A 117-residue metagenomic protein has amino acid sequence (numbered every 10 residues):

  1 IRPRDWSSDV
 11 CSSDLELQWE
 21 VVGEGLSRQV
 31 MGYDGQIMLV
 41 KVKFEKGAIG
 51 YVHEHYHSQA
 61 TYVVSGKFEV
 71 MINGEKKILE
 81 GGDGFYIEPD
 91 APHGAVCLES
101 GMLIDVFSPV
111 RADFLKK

Functional and structural regions predicted by a protein language model:
I1-V10: Single conserved hydrophobic/aromatic residue that forms the stacking wall/gate of nucleotide- or nucleobase-binding
L17-A48, V106: A short glycine-rich, His/Asp/Glu-containing loop-to-beta-strand
K43-F44, E54-V70: Short, conserved beta-strand element in jelly-roll/cupin
A60, K67-E69, K76, P92 (+1 more regions): Structural motif
V64-S65, E80, E99: A cytosolic small-molecule/anion-sensing beta-strand core signal
G74-P89: Short acidic-glycine-tyrosine-enriched beta hairpin
P89-D113: Ligand-binding loop in jelly-roll beta-barrel domains
